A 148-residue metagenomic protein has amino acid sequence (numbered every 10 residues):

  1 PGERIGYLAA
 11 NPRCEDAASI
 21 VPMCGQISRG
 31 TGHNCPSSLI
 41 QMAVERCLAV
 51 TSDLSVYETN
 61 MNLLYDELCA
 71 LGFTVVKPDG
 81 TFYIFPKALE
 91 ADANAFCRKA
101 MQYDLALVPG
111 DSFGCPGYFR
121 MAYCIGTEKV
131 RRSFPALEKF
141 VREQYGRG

Functional and structural regions predicted by a protein language model:
P1-G148: PLP-dependent class I/II
